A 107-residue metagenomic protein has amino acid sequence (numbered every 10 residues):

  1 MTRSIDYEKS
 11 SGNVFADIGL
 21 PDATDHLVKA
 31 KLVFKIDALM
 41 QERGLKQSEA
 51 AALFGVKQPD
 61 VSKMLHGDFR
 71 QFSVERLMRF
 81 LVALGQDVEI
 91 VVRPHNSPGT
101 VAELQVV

Functional and structural regions predicted by a protein language model:
M1-F34, P98-E103: N-terminal flexible/basic segments that precede or flank functional cores
V28, L32, K57-V61, S73-L77: Amphipathic alpha-helical interface surfaces
K29-L45: Short, amphipathic alpha-helical "recognition" segments used to contact nucleic acids or chromatin
L45-S62: Short alpha-helical DNA-recognition segment
L65: DNA major-groove recognition helix of helix-turn-helix
V74-I90: DNA major-groove recognition helix of helix-turn-helix/homeodomain DNA-binding modules
E89-V107: Short, charged recognition helix plus adjacent turn of helix-turn-helix-like nucleic-acid-binding domains
